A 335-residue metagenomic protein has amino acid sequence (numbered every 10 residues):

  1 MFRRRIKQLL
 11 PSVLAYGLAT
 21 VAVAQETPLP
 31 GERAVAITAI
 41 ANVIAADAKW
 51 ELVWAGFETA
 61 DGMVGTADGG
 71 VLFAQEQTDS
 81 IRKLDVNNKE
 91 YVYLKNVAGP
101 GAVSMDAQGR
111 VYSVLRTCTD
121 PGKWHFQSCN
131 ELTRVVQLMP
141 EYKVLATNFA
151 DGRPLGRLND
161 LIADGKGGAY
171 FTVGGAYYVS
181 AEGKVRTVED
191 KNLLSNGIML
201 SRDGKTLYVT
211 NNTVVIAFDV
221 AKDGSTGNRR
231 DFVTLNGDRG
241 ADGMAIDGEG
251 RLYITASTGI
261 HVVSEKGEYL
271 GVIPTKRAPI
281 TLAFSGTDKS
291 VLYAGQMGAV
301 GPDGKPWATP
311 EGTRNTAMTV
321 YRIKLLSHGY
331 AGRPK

Functional and structural regions predicted by a protein language model:
F2-V13: Bacterial N-terminal signal peptides that target proteins for export
A15-A24: Hydrophobic h-region of N-terminal signal peptides that target proteins for export in Gram-negative bacteria
Q25-K335: Sequence-structural signature of mature extracellular/luminal beta-sheet repeat domains, prominently beta-propellers
